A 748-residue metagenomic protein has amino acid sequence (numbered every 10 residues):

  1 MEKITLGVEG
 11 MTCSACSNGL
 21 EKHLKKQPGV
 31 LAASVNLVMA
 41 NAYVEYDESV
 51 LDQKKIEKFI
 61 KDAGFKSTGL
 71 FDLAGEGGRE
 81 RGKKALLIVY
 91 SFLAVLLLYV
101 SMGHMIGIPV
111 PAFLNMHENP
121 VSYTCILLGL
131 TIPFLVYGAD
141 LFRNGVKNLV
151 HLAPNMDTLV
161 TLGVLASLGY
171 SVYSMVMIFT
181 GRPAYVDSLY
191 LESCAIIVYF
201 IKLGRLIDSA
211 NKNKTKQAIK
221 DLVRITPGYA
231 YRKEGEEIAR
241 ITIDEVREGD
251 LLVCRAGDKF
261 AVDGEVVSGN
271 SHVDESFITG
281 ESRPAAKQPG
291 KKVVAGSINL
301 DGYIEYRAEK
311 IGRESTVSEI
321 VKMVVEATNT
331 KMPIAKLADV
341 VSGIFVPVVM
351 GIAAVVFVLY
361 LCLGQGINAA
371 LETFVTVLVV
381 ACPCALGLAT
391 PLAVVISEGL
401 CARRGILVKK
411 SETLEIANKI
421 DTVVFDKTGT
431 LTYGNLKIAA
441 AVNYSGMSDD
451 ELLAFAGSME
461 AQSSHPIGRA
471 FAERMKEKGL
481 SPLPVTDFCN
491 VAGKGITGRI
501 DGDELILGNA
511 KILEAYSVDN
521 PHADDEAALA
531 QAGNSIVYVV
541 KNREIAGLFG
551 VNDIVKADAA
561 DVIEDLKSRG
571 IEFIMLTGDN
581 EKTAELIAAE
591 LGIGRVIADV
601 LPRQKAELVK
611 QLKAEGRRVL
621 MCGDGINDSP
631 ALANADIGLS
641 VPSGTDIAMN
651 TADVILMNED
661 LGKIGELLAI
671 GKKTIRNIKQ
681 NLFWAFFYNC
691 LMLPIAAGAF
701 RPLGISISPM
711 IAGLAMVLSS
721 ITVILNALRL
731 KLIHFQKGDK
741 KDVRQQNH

Functional and structural regions predicted by a protein language model:
M1, N18, T330, L337 (+5 more regions): Conserved ATP-binding TGD loop and adjacent catalytic N/P-domain core of P-type ATPases
M1-T124, F134, K212, E237-I238 (+5 more regions): Flexible metal-binding regulatory segments at protein termini and peripheral loops
T5, E192-A256, K287, L337 (+7 more regions): Juxtamembrane coupling segments of multi-pass membrane pumps/enzymes
P28-Y46, L189-L191, K220-E314, S411-A456 (+2 more regions): Conserved cytosolic catalytic loops of P-type ATPases
G82-Y229, V340: Transmembrane helix-loop-helix hairpins at the membrane interface
I106-V121, V150, G169, L400 (+7 more regions): Membrane-embedded alpha-helical bundles of multi-pass transporters
G129-L141, N148-H151, L165, S193-V223 (+5 more regions): Hydrophobic alpha-helical transmembrane segments
I467, K476-L586, L601: Signature of the cytosolic headpiece of P-type E1-E2 ATPases
